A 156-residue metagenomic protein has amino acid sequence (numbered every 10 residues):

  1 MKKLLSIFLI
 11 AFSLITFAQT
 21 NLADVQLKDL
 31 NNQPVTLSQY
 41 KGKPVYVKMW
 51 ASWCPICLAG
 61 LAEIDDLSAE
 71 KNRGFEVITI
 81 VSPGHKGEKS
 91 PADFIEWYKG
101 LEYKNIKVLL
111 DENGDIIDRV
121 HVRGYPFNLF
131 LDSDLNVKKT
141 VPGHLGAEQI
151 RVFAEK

Functional and structural regions predicted by a protein language model:
L4-T16: Sec-dependent N-terminal signal peptides
T16-A23: Boundary at the C-terminal end of the N-terminal hydrophobic targeting segment
D24-V45: A short beta-strand-turn-helix
K43-V45, W50-W53, G124: Short pre-active-site segment immediately N-terminal to redox-active cysteine/selenocysteine motifs in thiol-based
Y46-V47, V77, N128: Hydrophobic beta-strand anchors of alpha/beta hydrolase catalytic cores
M49-E63: Conserved redox-active cysteine motifs that mediate thiol-disulfide chemistry, especially di-cysteine Cys-X(1-2)-Cys
A59-G100, E112-D118: Structural microenvironment flanking redox-active thiols in thiol-disulfide oxidoreductases
L101-N105, D111-E155: Thiol/disulfide oxidoreductase modules built on the thioredoxin-like
